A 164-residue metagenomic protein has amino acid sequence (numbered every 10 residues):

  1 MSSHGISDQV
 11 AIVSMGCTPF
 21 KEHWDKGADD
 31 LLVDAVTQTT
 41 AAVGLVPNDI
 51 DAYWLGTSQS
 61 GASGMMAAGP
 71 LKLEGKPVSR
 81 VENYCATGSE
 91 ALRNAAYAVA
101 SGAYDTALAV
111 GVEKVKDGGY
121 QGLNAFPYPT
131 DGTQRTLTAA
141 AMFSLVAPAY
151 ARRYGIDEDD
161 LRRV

Functional and structural regions predicted by a protein language model:
M1-S79, V112-V164: Conserved "HGTGT" condensation-loop signature of ketosynthase/thiolase-family condensing enzymes that catalyze
V10-I12, Y84, A107: Short glycine- and Lys/Arg-enriched binding-loop motifs that mark or flank ligand-binding interfaces
L73-N94: Aromatic/His-enriched, Gly/Pro-containing loop or helix-boundary segments that lie immediately adjacent to catalytic
N83-T87, V110-V115: Short, glycine/charge-rich beta-strand/loop segments that flank catalytic centers and engage negatively charged groups
A96-V110: Hydrophobic or amphipathic alpha-helical targeting/insertion segments
